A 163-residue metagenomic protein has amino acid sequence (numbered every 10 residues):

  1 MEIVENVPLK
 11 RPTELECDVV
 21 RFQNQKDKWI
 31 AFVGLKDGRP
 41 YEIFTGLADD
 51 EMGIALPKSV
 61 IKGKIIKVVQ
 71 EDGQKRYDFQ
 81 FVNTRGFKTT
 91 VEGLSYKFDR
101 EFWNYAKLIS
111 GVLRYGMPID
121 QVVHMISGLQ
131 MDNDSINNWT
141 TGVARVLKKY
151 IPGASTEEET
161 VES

Functional and structural regions predicted by a protein language model:
M1-S163: Long, C-terminal-biased catalytic regions of enzyme "large/alpha" subunits
